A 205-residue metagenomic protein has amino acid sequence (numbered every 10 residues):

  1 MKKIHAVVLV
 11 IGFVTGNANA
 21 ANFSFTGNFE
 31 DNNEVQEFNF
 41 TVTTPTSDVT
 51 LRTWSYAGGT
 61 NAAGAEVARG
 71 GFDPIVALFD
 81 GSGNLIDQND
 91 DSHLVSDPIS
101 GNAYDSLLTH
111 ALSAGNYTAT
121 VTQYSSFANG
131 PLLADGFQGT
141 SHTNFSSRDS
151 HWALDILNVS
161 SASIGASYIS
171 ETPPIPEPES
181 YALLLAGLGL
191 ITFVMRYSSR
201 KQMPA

Functional and structural regions predicted by a protein language model:
K3-N22, A166-L190: Short, threonine-centered small-residue motifs that mark membrane-proximal processing/anchoring sites and TM-junction
A21-T41, G64-G70, I75-S82, H110-P174: C-terminal edge strands of extracellular/lumenal beta-sandwich accessory domains
S47-A68: Short amphipathic, basic-aromatic surface patches that mediate peripheral association with negatively charged
T53-S55, Q123-S125, A186: A mature extracytoplasmic/lumenal domain signature
I86-S96: Solvent-exposed serine/threonine-rich low-complexity stretches and specific carbohydrate-binding patches
S96-N102: Short glycine-/Asp-/Thr-/Trp-enriched loop segments that recur within the blades of beta-propeller repeat domains
Y104-H110: Beta-sandwich interaction modules
T192-A205: C-terminal membrane-anchoring or membrane-association module
